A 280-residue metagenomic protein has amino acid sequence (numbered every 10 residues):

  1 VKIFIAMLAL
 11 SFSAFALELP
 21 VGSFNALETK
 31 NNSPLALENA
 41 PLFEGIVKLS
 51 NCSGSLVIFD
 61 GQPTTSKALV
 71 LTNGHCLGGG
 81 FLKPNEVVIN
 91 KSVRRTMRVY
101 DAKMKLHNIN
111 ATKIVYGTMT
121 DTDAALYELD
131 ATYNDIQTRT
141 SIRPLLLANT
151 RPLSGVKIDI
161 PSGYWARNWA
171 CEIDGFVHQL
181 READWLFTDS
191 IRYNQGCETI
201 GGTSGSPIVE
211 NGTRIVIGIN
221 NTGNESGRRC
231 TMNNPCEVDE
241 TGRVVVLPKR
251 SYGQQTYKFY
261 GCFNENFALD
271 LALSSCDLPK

Functional and structural regions predicted by a protein language model:
I3-F12: Sec-dependent N-terminal signal peptides
A14-E18: Boundary at the C-terminal end of the N-terminal hydrophobic targeting segment
G22-E44, K48, I58-D60, G78 (+1 more regions): Conserved catalytic-core segment of clan PA serine endopeptidases
P41-C52, I136-I142, R167-F259: Active-site region of chymotrypsin-like
E44-L71, G205: A conserved glycine-rich beta-strand in the N-terminal activation segment of trypsin-fold
L49-N51, T65-K67, L71, S92-R94 (+3 more regions): Extracytoplasmic
A125, T241-K280: PDZ/PDZ-like groove recognition
R143-G175: Short glycine/Trp-rich loop-beta-loop segment that forms part of the substrate-binding cleft
